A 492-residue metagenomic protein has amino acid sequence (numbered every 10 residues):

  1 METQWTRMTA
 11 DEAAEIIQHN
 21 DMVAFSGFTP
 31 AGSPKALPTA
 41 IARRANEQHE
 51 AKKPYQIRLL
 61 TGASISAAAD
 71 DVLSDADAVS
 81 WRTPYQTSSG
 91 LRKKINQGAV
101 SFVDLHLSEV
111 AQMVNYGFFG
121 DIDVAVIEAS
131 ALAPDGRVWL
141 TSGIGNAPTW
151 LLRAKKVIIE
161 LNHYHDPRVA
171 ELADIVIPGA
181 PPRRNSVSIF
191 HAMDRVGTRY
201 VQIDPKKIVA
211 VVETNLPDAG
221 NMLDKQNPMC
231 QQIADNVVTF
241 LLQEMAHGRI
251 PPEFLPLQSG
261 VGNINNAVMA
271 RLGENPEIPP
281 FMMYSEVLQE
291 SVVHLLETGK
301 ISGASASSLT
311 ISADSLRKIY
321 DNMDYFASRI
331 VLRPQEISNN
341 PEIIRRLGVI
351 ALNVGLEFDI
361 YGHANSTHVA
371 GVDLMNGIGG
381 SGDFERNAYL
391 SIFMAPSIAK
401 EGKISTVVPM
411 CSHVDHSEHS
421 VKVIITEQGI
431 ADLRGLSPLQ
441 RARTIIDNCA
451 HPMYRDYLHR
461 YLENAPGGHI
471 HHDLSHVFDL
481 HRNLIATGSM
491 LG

Functional and structural regions predicted by a protein language model:
M1-G492: Conserved alpha/beta enzyme-core scaffold
